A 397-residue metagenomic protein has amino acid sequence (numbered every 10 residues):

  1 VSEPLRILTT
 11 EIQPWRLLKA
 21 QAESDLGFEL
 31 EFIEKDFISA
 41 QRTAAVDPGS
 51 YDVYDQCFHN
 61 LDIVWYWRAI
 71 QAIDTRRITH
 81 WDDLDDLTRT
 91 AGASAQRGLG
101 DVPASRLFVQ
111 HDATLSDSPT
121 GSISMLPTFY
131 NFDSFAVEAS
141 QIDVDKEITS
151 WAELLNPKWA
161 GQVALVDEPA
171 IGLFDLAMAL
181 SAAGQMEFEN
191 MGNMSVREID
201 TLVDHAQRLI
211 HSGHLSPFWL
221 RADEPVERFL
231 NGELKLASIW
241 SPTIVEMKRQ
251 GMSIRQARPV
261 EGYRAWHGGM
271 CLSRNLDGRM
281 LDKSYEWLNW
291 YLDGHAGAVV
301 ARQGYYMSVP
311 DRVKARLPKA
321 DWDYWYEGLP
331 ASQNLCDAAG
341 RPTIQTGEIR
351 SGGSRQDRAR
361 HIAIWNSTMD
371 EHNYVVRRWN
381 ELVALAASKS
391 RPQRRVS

Functional and structural regions predicted by a protein language model:
V1-A72: Early extracytoplasmic/lumenal segment of secretory-pathway proteins
G49-V53, Q71-S134: A structural signal for short loop-to-beta-strand junctions that line the ligand-binding cleft of periplasmic/secreted
V64-I73, T120-S122, E246-R258: Ligand-binding "clamshell"
A152-G172: Short loop->beta-strand "edge-of-pocket" segments that line small-molecule binding or catalytic clefts across diverse
G172, A177, F188-D223: Glycine-centered hinge/linker elements that transmit conformational signals in sensory and ligand-binding systems
H214-D277, R316-L317: Extracytoplasmic/periplasmic substrate-binding proteins
L272-I349: Mature extracytoplasmic/periplasmic domains
A339-S397: Conserved C-terminal helix/tail region of periplasmic/extracytoplasmic solute-binding proteins
